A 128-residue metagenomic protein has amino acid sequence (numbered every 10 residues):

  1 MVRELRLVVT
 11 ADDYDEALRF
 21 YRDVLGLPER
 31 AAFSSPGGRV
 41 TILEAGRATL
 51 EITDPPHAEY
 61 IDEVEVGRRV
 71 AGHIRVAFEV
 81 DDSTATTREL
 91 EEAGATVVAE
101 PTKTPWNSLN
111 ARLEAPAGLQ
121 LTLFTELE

Functional and structural regions predicted by a protein language model:
M1-R6, P28-A77, T87-E114, T125-E128: Vicinal oxygen chelate
A17-R22, L90, G118: Conserved active-site tyrosine of GNAT-family acetyltransferases
Q120-L123: Short glycine-/small-residue motifs
